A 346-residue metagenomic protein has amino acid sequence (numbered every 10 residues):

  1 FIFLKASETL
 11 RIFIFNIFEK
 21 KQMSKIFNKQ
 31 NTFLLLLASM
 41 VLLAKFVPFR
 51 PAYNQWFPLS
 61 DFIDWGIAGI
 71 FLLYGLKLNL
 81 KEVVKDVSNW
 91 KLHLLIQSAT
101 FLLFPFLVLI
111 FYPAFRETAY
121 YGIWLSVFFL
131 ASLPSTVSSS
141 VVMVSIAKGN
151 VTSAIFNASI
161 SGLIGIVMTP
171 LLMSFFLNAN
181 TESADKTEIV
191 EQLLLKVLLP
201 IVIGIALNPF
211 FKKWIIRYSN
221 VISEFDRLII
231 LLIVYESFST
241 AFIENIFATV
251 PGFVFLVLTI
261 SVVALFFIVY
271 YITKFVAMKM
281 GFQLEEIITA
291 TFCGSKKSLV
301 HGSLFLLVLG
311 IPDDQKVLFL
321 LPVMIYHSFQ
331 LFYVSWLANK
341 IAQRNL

Functional and structural regions predicted by a protein language model:
I17-F115, S174, N178-L284, N345: Structural signature of multi-pass alpha-helical membrane transport proteins
L35, A99-L107, S132-V137, A154-F175 (+3 more regions): Membrane-embedded alpha-helical segments of transport systems, primarily multispan ion/solute transporters
K85, S138-N150, K274-K279, F305-I311 (+1 more regions): Helix-loop junctions at the membrane interface of multi-pass solute transporters
W90-Q97, T118-A131, G149-S159, M280-S295 (+1 more regions): The feature identifies polytopic integral membrane transport proteins across all domains of life
Y112-V167, M173, L177-I189: Membrane-interface helix-loop-helix junctions at boundaries between adjacent transmembrane segments
N245-G252, L306-V323: Extracellular/periplasmic helix-loop-helix junctions in multi-pass membrane proteins
V269-A277, L320-I325, F329-L346: Membrane-helix cytosolic exit motif
